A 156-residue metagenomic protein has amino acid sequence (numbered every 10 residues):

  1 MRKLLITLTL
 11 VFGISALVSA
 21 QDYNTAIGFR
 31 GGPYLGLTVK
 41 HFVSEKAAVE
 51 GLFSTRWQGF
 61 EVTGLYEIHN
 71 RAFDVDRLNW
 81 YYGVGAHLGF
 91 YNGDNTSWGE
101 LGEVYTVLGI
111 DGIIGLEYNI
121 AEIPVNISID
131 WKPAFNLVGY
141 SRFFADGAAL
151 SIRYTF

Functional and structural regions predicted by a protein language model:
M1-L4, Q21: Positively charged n-region of N-terminal signal peptides that target proteins for export
T7-S15: Bacterial N-terminal signal peptides
I14-D22: Sec/Tat signal peptide C-region and signal peptidase I cleavage site
D22-G28, E45-E50: Short, hydrophobic/aromatic-rich segments at coil-to-beta transitions
Y23, G31-L35, Q58-V62, L78 (+2 more regions): Residues that define the transmembrane beta-barrel architecture of outer-membrane proteins
N24, W98-G102, F135-V138: Extracellular loop and loop/strand-boundary signature of outer-membrane beta-barrel proteins
H41-I129: Gram-negative (and chloroplast) outer-membrane scaffold detector with strong preference for beta-barrel transmembrane
A121-F156: Predominantly the C-terminal beta-signal and adjacent terminal strand-loop region of outer-membrane beta-barrel
